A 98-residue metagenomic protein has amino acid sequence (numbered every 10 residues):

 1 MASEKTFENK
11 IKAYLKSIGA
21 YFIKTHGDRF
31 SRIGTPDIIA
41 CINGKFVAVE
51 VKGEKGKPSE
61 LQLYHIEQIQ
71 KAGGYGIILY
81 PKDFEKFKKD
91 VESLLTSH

Functional and structural regions predicted by a protein language model:
M1-H98: Catalytic phosphate/metal-binding cores of nucleic-acid and nucleotide-processing enzymes, i.e., regions that mediate
